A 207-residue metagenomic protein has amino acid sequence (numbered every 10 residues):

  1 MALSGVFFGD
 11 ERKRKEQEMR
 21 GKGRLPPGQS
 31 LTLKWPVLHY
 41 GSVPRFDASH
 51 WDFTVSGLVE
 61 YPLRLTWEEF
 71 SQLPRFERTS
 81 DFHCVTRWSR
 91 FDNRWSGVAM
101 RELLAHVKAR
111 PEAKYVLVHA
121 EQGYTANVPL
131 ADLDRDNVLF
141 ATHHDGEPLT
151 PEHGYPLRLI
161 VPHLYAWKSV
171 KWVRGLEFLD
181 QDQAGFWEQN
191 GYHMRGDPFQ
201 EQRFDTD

Functional and structural regions predicted by a protein language model:
A2-D207: Structured, non-membrane catalytic/scaffold regions adjacent to prosthetic-group chemistry
